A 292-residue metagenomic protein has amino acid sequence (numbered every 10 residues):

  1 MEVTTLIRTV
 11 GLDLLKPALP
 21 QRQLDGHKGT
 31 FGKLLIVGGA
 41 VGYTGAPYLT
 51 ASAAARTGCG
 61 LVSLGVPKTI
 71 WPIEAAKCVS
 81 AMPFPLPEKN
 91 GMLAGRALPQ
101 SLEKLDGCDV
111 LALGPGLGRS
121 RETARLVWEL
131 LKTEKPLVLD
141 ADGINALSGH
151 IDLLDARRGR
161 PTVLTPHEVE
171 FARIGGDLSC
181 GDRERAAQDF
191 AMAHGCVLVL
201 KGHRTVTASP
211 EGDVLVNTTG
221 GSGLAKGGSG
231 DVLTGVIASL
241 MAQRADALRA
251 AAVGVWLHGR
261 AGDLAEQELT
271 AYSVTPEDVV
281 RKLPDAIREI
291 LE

Functional and structural regions predicted by a protein language model:
M1-P136, N145-L164, E168-E292: Small-residue (G/A/S/T)-rich helix-start motifs and N-terminal tracts that mark the onset
